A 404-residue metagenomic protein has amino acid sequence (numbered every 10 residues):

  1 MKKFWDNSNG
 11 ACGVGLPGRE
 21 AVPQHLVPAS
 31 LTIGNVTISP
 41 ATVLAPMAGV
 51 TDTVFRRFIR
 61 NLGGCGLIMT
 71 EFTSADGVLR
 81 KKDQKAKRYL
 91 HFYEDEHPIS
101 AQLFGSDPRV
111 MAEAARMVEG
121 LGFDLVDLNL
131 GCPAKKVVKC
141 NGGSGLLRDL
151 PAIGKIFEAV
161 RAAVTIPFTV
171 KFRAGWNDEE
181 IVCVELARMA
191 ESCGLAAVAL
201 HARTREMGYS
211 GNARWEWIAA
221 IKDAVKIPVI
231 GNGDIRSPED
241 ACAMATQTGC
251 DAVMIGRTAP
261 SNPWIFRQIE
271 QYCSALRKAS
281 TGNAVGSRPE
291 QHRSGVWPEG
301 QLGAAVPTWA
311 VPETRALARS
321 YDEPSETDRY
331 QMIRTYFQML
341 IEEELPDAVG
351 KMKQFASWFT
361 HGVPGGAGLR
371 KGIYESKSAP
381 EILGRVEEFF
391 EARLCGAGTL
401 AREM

Functional and structural regions predicted by a protein language model:
M1-G10, V22-G34, I38-T42, A48 (+8 more regions): Alpha/beta catalytic cores of nucleotide-metabolism and tRNA/nucleoside-modifying enzymes
L16-P17: Compositionally biased, low-complexity flexible segments
V27-T32, M47-L121: Glycine-rich, positively charged N-terminal anion/phosphate-binding segment
G34-A41, D76-I99, C132, K136-C140 (+3 more regions): N-terminal small/glycine-rich loop or linker at the start of catalytic domains across soluble metabolic enzymes
T42-A45, I68-T70, I99-L103, V126 (+4 more regions): Hydrophobic faces of well-ordered beta-strands that scaffold small-molecule active sites in alpha/beta enzyme cores
M47, T73-A75, F104-S106, G131-P133 (+4 more regions): Active-site beta-loop-alpha junctions enriched in small/polar residues
A112-V126, L130-C140, P151-I227: Alpha/beta enzyme core
N141-L147: Short glycine-enriched, charge-decorated loop/helix-capping segments at active-site entrances that position
